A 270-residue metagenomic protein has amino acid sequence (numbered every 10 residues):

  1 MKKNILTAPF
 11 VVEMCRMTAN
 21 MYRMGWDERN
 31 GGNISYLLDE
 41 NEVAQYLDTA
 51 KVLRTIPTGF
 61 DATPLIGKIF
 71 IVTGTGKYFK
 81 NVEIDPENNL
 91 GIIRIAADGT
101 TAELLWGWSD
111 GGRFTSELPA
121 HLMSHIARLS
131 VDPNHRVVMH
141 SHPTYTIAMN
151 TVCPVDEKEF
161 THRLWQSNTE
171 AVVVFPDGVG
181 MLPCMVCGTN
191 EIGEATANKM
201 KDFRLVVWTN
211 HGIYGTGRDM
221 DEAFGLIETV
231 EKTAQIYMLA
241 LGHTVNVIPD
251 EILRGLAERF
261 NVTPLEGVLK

Functional and structural regions predicted by a protein language model:
M1-K270: Glycine-rich flexible loops
